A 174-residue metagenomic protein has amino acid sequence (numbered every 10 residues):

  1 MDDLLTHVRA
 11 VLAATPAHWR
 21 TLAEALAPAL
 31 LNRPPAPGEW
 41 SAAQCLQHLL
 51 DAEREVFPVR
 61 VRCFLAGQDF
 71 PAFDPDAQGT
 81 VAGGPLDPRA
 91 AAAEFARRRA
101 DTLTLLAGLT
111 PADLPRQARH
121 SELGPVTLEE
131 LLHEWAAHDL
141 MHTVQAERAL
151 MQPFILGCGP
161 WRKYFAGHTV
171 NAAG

Functional and structural regions predicted by a protein language model:
D2-P28, D51-C63: Alpha-helical bundle segments that constitute or directly flank the non-heme di-iron/ferroxidase center
D3-H7, Q44, V59, L86-A90 (+1 more regions): Positions in alpha-helical segments
L4, V11, P37-G38, L49 (+4 more regions): Alpha-helix N-cap/loop-to-helix boundary motif
T6-A10, T102-L105, H168: A broad, low-specificity signal for short, low-complexity segments enriched in glycine/proline and polar/charged
T15, Q78-R119, T127-L140, Q145: Acidic/histidine-rich alpha-helical segments that form the ligand environment of transition-metal centers
A25-L31, A107-P115, Q152-I155: Surface-exposed helix-capping loop/turn segments at secondary-structure junctions
N32-P75, Q117-G174: Short, contiguous alpha-helical
